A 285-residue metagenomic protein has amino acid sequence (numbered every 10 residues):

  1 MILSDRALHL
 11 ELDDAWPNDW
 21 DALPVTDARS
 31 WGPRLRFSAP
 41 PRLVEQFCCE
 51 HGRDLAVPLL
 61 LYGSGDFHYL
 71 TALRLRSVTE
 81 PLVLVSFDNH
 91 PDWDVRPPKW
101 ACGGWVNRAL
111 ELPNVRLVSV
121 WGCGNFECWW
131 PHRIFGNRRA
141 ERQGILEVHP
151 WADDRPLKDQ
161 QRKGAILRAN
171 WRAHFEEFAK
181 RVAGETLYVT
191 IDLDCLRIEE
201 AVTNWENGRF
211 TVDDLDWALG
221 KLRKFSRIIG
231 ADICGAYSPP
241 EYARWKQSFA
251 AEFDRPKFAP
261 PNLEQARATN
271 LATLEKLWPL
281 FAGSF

Functional and structural regions predicted by a protein language model:
M1-V83, N114, F126-E127, P131-H132 (+2 more regions): Catalytic cores of soluble, metal-dependent hydrolases
R74-W129: Hydrophobic alpha-helical segments and helix pairs
A140: Ligand-binding beta-strand-loop-alpha-helix segment within the catalytic cores of soluble metabolic enzymes
